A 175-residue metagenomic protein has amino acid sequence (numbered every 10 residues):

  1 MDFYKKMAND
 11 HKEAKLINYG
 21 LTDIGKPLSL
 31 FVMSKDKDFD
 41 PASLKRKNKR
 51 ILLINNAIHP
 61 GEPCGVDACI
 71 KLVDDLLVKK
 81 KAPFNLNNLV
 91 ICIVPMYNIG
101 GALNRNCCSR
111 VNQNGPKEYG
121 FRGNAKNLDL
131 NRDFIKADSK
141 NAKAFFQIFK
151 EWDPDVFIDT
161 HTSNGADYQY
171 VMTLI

Functional and structural regions predicted by a protein language model:
M1-D2, M7, G100, Q113: Proteins with a high burden of low-complexity, intrinsically disordered sequence enriched in S/T/G/P/A and R, requiring
D2-L52: Soluble metallo-hydrolase cores and metallopeptidase-like ectodomains found primarily in the secretory/periplasmic
R46-N55, P63-I175: Active-site/substrate-binding loop(s) of hydrolase catalytic cores
H59: Conserved phosphate/anionic-ligand binding catalytic regions in large, soluble enzymes, centered on
